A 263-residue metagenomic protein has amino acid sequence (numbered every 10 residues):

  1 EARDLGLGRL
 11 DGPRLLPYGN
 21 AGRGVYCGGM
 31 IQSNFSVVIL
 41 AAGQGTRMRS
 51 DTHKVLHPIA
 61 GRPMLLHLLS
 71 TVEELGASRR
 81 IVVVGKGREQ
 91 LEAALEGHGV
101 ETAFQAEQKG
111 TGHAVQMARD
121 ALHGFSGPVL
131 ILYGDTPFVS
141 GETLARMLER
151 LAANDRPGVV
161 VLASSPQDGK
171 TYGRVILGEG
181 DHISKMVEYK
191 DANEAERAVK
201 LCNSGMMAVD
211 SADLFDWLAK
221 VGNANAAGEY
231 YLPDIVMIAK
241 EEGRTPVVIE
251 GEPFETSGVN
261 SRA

Functional and structural regions predicted by a protein language model:
E1-L16: Extreme N-terminal basic, low-complexity initiation segments that serve as generic localization/processing leaders
Y18, Y26-S36, R62-E149, N154: Conserved N-terminal catalytic core of the sugar/cofactor nucleotidyltransferase
S33-I59, L75, L95: Glycine-rich N-terminal loop/short-helix segment of MobA-like nucleotidyltransferase
A41, V84, Y133, A163-S164: Short beta-strand/turn micro-motifs composed of small residues that flank or help shape donor/cofactor-binding pockets
T52, G76, E96-G99, E179 (+1 more regions): Short, structured coil segments at secondary-structure junctions
T143, S164-A195: Rossmann-like NAD(P)H-binding beta-loop-alpha module
N154-S165: A short, conserved acidic/glycine-rich loop-to-beta-strand motif that forms the donor nucleotide-sugar/metal
H182-A263: Catalytic-core segments of class I nucleotidyltransferases/pyrophosphorylases that form NMP-activated intermediates
